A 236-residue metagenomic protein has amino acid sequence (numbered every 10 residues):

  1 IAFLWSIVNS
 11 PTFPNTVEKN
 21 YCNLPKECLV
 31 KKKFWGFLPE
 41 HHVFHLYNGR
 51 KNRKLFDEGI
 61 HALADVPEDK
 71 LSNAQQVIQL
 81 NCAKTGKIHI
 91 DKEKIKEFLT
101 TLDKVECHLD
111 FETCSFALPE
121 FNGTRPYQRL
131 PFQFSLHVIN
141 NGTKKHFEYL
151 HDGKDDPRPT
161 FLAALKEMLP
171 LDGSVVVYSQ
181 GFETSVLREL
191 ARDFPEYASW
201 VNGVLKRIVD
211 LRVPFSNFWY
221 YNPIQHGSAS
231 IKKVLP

Functional and structural regions predicted by a protein language model:
I1-A2, H146-P236: Conserved DEDDh/DEDDy metal-dependent 3′-5′ exonuclease domain
I1-T12: Internal, well-ordered domain-core segments that constitute the primary functional module of diverse proteins
S10-H42: Cysteine-cluster motifs in flexible loop/terminal segments that predominantly coordinate metals
V17-E18, N23, E27-L29, H108 (+2 more regions): A structural signal for short, well-ordered beta-strand segments and their strand-loop junctions that often border
K33, F111-C114, I139-N141, Q180-F182 (+1 more regions): An acidic- and aromatic-residue-enriched active-site/binding cleft used to recognize and process polar
H42, L46-V105: N-terminal accessory regions of nucleic-acid-interacting proteins
K94-L171, R192: Conserved RNase H-like, two-metal-ion catalytic cores of nucleic-acid enzymes
